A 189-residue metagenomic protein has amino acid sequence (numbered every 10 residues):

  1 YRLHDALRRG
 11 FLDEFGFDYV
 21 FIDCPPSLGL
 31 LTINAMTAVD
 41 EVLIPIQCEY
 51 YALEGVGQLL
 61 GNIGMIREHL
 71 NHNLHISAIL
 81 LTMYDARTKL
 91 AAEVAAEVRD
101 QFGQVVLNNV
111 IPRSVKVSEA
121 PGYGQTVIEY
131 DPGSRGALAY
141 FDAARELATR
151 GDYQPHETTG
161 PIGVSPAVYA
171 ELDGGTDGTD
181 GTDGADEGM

Functional and structural regions predicted by a protein language model:
Y1-L3: Short glycine-rich substrate-engagement loop in P-loop NTPases that contacts/grips substrate
D5-R9, N34, D142, E146: Residue-level signal for well-ordered alpha-helical scaffold segments within enzymatic catalytic domains
R8-V115, E119: Conserved catalytic-core segment of NTP-binding enzymes
E68, H72-M189: C-terminal lobe/tail of nucleotide-utilizing enzymes
